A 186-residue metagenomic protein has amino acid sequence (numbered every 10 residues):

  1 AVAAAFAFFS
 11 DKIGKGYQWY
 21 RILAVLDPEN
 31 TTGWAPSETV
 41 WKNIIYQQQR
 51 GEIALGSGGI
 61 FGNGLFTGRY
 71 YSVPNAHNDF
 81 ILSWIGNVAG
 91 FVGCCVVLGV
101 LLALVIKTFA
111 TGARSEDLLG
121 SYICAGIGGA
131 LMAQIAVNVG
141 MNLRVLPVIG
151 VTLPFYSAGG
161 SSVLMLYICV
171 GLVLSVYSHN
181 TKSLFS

Functional and structural regions predicted by a protein language model:
A1-C94, L118-G120: Hydrophobic, glycine- and aromatic-enriched re-entrant/interface helices and adjoining loop segments
A4, I13, Y17, V100-K107 (+3 more regions): Transmembrane alpha-helix boundary/anchor motif
F6-A7, T108, I123, C169 (+1 more regions): Structural signal for membrane-spanning alpha-helices in multi-pass inner-membrane proteins, emphasizing helix cores
I13-G14, Q18, F109-E116, R144 (+2 more regions): Membrane-interfacial segments
S72-V73, W84-N87, I127-L131, F155 (+1 more regions): Transmembrane helix-bundle signature of multi-pass membrane transporters/permeases
S83, A103, K107-A110, L143 (+1 more regions): Transmembrane alpha-helix boundary and packing residues in multipass membrane permease domains and related
F91-I135: Hydrophobic transmembrane alpha-helices and their immediate junctions
Q134-S186: A juxtamembrane structural motif centered on a specific transmembrane helix
